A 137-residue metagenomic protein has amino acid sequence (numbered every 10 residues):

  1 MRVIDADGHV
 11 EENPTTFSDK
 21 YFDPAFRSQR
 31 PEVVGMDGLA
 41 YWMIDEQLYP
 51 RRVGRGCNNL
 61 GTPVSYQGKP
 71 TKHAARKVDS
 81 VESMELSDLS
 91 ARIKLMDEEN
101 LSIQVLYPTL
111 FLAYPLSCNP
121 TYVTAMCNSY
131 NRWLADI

Functional and structural regions predicted by a protein language model:
M1-I137: Helix-coil boundary/capping segments in enzymes
